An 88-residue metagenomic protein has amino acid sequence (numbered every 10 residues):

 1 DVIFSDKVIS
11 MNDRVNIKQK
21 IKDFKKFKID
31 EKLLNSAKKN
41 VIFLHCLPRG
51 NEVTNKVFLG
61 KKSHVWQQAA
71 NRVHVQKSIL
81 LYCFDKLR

Functional and structural regions predicted by a protein language model:
D1-V57, K62: Rossmann-like adenosine-cofactor binding region
L59-R88: C-terminal helix-to-coil terminal segments
